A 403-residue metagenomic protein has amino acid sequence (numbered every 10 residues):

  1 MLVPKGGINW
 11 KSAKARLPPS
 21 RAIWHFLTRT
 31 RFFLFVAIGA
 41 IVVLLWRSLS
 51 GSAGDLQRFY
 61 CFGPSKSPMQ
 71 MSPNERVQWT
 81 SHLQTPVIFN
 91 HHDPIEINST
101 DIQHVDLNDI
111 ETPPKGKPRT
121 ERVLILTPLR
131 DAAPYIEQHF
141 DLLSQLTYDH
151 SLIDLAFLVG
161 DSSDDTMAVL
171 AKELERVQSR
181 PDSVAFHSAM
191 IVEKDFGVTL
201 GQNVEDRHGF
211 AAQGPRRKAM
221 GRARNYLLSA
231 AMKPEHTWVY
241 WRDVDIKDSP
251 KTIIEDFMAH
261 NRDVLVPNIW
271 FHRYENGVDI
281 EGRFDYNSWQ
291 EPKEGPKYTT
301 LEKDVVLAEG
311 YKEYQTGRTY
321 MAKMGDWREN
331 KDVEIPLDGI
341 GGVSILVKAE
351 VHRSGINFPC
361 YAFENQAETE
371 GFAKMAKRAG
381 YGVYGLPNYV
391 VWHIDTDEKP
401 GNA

Functional and structural regions predicted by a protein language model:
L2-P68: N-terminal signal-anchor transmembrane helix specifying type II single-pass membrane topology of secretory-pathway
L107-I110, A132-L146, A168-V169: Short, well-formed alpha-helical segments that are part of the catalytic scaffolds of diverse glycosyltransferases
P118, D141-L152, S162, K172-S179: Short, acidic, metal-binding catalytic loop of nucleotide-sugar glycosyltransferases
L124-A132, L146, L158-G160: A conserved hydrophobic helix/loop-capping motif in glycosyltransferases and polysaccharide synthases
D165-H236: Active-site-proximal specificity loops/subdomain of glycosyltransferases
L228, S249-A349, R353-P359: Conserved catalytic core of nucleotide-sugar-dependent glycosyltransferases
P234-K247: Short beta-strand-to-loop acidic/aromatic patch adjacent to the donor-nucleotide binding site
E334-L337, G342-S354, P359-F363, E370-W392 (+1 more regions): Catalytic donor-sugar/metal-binding loop of nucleotide-sugar-dependent glycosyltransferases
